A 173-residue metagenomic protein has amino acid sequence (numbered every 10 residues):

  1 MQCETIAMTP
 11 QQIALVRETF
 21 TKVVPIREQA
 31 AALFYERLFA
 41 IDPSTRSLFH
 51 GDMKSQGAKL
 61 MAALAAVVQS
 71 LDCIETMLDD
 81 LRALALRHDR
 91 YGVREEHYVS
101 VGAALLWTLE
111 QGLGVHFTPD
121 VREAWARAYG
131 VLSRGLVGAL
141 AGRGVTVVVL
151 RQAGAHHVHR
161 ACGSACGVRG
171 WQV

Functional and structural regions predicted by a protein language model:
Q2-V173: Globin-like tetrapyrrole-binding proteins
